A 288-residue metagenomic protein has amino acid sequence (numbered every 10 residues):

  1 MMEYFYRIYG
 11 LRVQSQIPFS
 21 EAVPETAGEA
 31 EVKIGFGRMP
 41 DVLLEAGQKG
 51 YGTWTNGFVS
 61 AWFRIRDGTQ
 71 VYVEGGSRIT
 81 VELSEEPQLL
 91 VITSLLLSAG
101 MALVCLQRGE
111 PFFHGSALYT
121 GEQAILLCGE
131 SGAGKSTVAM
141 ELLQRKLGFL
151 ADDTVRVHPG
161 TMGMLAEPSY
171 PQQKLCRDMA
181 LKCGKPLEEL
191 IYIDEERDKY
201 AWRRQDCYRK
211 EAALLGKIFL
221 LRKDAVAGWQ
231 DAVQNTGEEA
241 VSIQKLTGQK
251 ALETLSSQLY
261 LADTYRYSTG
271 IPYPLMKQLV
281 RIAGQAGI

Functional and structural regions predicted by a protein language model:
M1-Q88, V280-I288: Long, basic/Gly/Ser/Thr-rich N-terminal segments that mediate initial subcellular attachment or targeting
M2-P18, A22-V23, T120-E130, Q144-I288: Glycine-rich, often acidic-flanked micro-motifs that create phosphate/phosphodiester-binding or positioning elements
G37, L106, G148: Short, solvent-exposed cationic patches
W54-T55, L97-M101, K199: Short Pro/Gly-enriched beta-strand edge/turn motifs at strand-loop
N56, T93-S94, G248: Generic structural signal for well-ordered secondary structure
W62-T69, V73-Q123, G184: Extreme N-terminal, non-catalytic leader segments that precede Walker-type/kinase nucleotide-binding cores
K135: Conserved lysine of the Walker
V138-A139: Post-Walker A alpha-helix
